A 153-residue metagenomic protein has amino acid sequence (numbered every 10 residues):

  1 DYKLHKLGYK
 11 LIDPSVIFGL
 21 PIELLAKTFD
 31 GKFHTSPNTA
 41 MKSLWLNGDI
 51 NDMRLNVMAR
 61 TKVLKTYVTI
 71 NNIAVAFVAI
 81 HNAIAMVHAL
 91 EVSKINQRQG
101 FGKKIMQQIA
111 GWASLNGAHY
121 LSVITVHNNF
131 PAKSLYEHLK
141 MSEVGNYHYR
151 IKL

Functional and structural regions predicted by a protein language model:
D1, V123-K133, R150-L153: Conserved beta-strand-loop-alpha-helix junction that forms the acyl-donor binding cleft
D1-T35, R150-K152: Acyl-donor-binding surface of acyltransferase catalytic domains
K10, A83, H119, S142: Short acidic/polar active-site loop segments enriched in Thr and Asp
D13, N72-A74, G145: A structural microfeature
S36-L64: Internal catalytic-core helix/loop-beta-alpha segment that presents or stabilizes conserved functional determinants
N56-K94: A conserved beta-strand-loop-helix scaffold within acyl/acetyltransferase catalytic domains
V92, R98-G111, L115, S134 (+1 more regions): Conserved acetyl-CoA-binding loop-helix of GNAT-fold acetyltransferases
A113-I124: Conserved GNAT acetyl-CoA-binding A-motif
